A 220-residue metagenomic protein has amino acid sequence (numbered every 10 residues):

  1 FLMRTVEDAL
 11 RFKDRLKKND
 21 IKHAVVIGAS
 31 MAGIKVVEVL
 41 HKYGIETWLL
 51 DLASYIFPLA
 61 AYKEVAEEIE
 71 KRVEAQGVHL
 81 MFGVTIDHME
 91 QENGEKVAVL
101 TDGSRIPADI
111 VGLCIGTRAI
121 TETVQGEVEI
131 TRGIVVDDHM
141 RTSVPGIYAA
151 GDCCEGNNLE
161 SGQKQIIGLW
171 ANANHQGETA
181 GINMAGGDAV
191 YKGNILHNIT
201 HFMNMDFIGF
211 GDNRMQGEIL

Functional and structural regions predicted by a protein language model:
F1-K17, R105-T179: FAD-site-proximal beta/loop scaffold in flavoenzymes
L2, V26-I27: Hydrophobic Val/Ile/Leu positions in short beta-strands of Rossmann-like dinucleotide-binding domains
V6, G83-D87, T101-G103: Conserved SAM/SAH-binding loop
E7, S30-M31, I56, R118: Residue-level detector of alpha-helix initiation sites
K22, K96, D109: Conserved acidic residues
H23-A24, M31-H88, Y191-I199, D206: Rossmann-like dinucleotide-binding cores of NAD(P)H-dependent redox enzymes
E90-R105: Conserved beta-strand-loop-beta-strand element in the redox core of flavoprotein oxidoreductases
C153-L220: Mid-to-C-terminal Rossmann-like scaffold of FAD/NAD(P)H-dependent oxidoreductases
